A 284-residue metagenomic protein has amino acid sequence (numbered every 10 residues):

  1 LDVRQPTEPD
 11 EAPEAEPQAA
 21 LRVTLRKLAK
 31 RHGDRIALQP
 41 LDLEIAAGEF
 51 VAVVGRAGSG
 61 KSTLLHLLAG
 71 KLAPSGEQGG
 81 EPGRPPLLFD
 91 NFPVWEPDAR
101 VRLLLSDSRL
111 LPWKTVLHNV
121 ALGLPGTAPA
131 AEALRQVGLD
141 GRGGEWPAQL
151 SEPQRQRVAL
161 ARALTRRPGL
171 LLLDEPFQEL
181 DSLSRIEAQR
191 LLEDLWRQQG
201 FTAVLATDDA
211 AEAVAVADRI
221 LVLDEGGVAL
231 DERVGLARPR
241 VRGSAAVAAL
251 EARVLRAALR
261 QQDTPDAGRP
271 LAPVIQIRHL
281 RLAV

Functional and structural regions predicted by a protein language model:
V23, L38-P40: Conserved structural motif at the start of ABC-family nucleotide-binding domains
V54-R56: The feature captures the beta-strand-to-loop junction immediately N-terminal to the Walker
A69: Helix-to-loop junction immediately C-terminal to a conserved catalytic motif
A128-G143, D194: Conserved ABC ATPase "signature" region
E145-A148, R166: Conserved signature/switch motifs of ABC ATPase nucleotide-binding domains
L171-E175: Catalytic Walker B motif of ABC-type/P-loop ATPase nucleotide-binding domains
R185-Q199: Helical segment within the ABC ATPase nucleotide-binding domain
